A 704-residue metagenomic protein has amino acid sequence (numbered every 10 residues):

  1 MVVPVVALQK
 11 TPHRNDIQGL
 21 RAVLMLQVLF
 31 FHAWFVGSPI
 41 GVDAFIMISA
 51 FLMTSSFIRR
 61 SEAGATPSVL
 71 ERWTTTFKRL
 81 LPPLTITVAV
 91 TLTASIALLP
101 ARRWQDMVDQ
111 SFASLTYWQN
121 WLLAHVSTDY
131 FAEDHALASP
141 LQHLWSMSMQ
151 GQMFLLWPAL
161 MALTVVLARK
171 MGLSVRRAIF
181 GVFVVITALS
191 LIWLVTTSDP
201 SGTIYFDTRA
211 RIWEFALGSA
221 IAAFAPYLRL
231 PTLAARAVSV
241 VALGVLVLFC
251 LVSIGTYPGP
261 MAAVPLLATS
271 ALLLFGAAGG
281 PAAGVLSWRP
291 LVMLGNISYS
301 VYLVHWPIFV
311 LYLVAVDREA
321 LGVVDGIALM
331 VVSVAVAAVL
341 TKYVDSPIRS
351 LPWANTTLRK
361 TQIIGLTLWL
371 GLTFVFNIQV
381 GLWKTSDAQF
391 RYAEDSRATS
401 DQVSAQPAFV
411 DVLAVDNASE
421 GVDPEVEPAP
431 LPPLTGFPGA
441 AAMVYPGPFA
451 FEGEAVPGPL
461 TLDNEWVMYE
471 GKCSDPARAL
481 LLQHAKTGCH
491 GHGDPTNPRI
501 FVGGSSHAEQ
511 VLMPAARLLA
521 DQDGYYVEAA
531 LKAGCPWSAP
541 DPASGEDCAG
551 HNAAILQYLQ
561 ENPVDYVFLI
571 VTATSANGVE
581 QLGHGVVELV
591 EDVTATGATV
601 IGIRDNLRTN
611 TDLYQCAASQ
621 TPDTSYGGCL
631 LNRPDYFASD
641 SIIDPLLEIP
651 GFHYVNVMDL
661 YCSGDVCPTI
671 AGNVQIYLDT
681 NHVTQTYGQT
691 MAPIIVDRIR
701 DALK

Functional and structural regions predicted by a protein language model:
V2-I378: Membrane-interface helix/loop caps of multi-pass membrane proteins
S253, V316-A320, V324-I327, V334-A335 (+2 more regions): Extracellular/periplasmic envelope-modification machinery, especially enzymes that add or remove acyl/ester groups on
